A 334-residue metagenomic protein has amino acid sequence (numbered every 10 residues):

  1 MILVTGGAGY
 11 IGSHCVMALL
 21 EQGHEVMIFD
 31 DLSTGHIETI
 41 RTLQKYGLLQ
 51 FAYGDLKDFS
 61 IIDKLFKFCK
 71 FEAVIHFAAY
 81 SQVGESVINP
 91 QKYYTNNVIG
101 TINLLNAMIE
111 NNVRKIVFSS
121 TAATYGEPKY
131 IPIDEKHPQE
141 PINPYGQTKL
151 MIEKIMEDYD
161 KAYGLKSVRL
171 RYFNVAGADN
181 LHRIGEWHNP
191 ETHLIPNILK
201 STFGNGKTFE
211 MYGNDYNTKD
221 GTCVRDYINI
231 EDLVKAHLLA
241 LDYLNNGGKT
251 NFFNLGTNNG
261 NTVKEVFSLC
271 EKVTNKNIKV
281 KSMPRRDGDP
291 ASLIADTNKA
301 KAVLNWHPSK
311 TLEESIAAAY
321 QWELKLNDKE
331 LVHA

Functional and structural regions predicted by a protein language model:
M1-A178: N-terminal Rossmann-like NAD(P)+-binding domain of SDR-like oxidoreductases, especially those catalyzing
I2, N197-A334: C-terminal substrate-binding subdomain of Rossmann-fold SDR/epimerase-dehydratase oxidoreductases
G35-E38, G54, S119, A123 (+7 more regions): Glycine-centered small-residue hotspots that permit tight backbone geometry or close packing
I37, F173-L194, G204-R225: Short, flexible, glycine-rich and Lys/Arg-enriched loop motifs at helix boundaries that contact anionic partners
K45, W187-E191, N259, P308: Residue-level signature of the cytosolic catalytic core of signaling kinases
Y94, I142-L150, I184-P196, D226-Y227: Short-chain dehydrogenase/reductase
I109, D158-D160, L194-T202: Basic phosphate/pyrophosphate-binding loop/patch that engages nucleotide-derived ligands
